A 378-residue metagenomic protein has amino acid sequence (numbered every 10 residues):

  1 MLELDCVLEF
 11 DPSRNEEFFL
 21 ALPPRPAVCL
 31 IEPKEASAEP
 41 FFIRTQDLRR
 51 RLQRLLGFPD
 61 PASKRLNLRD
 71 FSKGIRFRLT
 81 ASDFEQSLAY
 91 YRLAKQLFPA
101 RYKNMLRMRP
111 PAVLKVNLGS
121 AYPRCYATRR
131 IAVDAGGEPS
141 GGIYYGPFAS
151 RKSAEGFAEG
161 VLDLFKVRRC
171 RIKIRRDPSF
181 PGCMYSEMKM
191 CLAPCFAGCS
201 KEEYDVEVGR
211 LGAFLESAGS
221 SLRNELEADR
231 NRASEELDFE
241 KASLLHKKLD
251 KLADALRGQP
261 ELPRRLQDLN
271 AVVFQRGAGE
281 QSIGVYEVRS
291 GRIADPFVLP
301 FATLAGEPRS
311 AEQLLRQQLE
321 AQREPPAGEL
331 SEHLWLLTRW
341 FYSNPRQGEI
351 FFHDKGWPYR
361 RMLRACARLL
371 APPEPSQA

Functional and structural regions predicted by a protein language model:
M1-A378: Conserved catalytic/ligand-binding micro-motifs in nucleotide and anionic cofactor chemistry
